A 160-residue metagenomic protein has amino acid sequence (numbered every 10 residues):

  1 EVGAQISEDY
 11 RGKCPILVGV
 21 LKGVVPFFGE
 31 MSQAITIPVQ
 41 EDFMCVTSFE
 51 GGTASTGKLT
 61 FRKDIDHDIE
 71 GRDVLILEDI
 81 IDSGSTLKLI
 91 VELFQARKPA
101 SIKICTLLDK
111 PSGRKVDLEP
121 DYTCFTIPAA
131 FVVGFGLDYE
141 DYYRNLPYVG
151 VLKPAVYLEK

Functional and structural regions predicted by a protein language model:
E1-K160: PRPP-associated nucleotide enzymes
